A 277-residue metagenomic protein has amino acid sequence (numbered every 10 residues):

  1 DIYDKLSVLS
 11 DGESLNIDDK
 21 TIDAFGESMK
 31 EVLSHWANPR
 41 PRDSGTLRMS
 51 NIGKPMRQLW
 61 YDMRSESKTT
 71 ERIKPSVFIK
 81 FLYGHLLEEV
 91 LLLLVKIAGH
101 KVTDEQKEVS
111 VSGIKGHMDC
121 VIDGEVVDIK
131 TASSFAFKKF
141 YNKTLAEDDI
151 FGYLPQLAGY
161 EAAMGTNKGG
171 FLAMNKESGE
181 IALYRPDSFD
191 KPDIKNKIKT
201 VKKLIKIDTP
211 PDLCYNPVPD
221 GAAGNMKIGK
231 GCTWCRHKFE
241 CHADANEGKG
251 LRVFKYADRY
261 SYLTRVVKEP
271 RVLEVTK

Functional and structural regions predicted by a protein language model:
D1-L6, S76, G84, Q106 (+9 more regions): Generic ordered-secondary-structure signal
D1-V126, S133-T144: Metal-dependent nuclease catalytic cores that hydrolyze phosphodiester bonds in DNA/RNA, characterized by
I17, G159, A163-K277: Metal-dependent nuclease catalytic regions and adjoining charged, substrate-binding loops involved in nucleic-acid end
G53, R64-S65, T131, K238-C241 (+1 more regions): A broadly conserved detector of short glycine/acidic/proline-rich loop/turn motifs that flank catalytic sites and bind
K54, E89, P155-A158, G229-K230: Non-catalytic, well-ordered alpha-helical scaffold segments
H100-T209: Mg2+/Mn2+-dependent nuclease catalytic core
